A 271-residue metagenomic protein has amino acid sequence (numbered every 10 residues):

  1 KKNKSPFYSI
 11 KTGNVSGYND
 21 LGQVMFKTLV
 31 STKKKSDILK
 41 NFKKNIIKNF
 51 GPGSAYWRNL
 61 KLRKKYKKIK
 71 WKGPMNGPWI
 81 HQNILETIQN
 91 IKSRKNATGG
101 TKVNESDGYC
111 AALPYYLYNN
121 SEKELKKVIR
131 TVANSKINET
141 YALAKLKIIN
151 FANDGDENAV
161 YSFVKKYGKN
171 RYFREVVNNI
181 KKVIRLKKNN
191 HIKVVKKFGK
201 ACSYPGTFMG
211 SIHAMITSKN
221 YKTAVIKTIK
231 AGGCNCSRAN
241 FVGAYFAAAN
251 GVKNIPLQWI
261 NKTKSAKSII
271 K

Functional and structural regions predicted by a protein language model:
K1-K271: Structured, active/binding-site neighborhoods that engage oxygen-rich ligands
